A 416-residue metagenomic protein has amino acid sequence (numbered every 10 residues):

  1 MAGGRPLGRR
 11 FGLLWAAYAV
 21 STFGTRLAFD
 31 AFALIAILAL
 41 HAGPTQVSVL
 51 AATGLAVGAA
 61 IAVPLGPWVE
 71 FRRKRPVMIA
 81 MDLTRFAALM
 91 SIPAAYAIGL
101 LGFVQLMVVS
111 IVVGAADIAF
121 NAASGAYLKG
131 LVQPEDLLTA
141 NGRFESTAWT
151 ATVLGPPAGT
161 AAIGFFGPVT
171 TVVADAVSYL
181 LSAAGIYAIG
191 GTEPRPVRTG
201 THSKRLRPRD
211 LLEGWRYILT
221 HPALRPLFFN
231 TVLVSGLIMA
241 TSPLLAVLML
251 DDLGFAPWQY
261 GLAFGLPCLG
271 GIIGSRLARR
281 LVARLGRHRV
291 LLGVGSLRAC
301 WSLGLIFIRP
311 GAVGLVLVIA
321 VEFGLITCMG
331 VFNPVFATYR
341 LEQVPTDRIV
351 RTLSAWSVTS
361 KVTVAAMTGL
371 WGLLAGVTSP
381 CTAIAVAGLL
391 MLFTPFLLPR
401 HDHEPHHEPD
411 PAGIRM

Functional and structural regions predicted by a protein language model:
M1-G12, T192-F229, I414-M416: Juxtamembrane intracellular "pre-TM" segments in multi-pass secondary transporters
A19, A52-A56, L83, G142-T150 (+6 more regions): Transmembrane alpha-helical cores of Major Facilitator Superfamily
A19, L101-A119, V232, V316-V331: Hydrophobic core of transmembrane alpha-helices in multi-pass small-molecule transporters, especially MFS/SLC-type
A19, L27-A31, I35, P44 (+3 more regions): A single, central transmembrane helix in multi-pass transporters
A31-G58: Extracellular/periplasmic helix-loop-helix junction of adjacent transmembrane segments in MFS-like secondary
F32, A119-V132, V331-V344: Intracellular juxtamembrane helix-capping segments at the cytosolic ends of symmetry-related transmembrane helices
A60, P64-F71, R75-M81, S91 (+3 more regions): C-terminal transmembrane bundle of multi-pass solute transporters/carriers
F103-G114, T139-R198, G265, T368-H401: Hydrophobic alpha-helical transmembrane segments
